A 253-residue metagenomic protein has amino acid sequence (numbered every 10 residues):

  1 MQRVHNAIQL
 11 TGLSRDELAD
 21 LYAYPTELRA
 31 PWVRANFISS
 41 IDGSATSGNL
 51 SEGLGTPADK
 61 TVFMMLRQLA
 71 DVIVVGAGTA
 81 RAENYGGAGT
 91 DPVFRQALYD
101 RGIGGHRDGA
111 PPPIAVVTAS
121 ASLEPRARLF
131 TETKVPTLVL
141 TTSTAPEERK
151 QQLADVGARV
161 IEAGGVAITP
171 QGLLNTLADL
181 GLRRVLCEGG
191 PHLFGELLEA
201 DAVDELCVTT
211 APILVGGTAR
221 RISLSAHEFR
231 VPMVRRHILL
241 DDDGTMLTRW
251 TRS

Functional and structural regions predicted by a protein language model:
M1-S253: Enzymes that bind and transform nitrogen-containing heteroaromatic metabolites
